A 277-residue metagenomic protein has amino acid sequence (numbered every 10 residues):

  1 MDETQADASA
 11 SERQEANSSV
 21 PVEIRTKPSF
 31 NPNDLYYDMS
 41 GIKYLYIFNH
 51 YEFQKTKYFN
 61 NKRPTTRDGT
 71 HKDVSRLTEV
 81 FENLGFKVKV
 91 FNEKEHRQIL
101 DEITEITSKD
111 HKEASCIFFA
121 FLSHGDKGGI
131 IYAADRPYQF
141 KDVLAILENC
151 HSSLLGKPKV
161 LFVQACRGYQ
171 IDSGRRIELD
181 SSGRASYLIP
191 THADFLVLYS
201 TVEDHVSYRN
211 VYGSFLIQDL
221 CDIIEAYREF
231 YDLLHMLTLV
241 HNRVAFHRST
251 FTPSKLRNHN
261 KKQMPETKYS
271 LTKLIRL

Functional and structural regions predicted by a protein language model:
M1-L277: Cysteine endopeptidase catalytic domains of the caspase/legumain-like
